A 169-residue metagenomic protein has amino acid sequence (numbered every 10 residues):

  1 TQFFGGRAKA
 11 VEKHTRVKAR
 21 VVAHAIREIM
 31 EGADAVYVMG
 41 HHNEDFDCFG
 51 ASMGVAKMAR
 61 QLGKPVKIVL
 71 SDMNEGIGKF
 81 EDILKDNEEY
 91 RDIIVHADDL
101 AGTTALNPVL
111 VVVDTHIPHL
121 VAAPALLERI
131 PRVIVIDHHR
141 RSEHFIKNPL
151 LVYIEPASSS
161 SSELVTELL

Functional and structural regions predicted by a protein language model:
T1-L169: Replace "Mg2+/Mn2+-dependent" with "divalent metal-dependent
